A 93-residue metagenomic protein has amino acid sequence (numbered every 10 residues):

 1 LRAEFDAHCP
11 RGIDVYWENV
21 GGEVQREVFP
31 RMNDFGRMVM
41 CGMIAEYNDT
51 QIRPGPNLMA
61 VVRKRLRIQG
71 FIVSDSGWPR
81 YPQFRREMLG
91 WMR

Functional and structural regions predicted by a protein language model:
L1-E23, E27: Adenosine-nucleotide cofactor-binding segment
E23-R93: Glycine-rich phosphate-binding loop and adjacent beta-alpha segment of Rossmann(oid) nucleotide-cofactor-binding
